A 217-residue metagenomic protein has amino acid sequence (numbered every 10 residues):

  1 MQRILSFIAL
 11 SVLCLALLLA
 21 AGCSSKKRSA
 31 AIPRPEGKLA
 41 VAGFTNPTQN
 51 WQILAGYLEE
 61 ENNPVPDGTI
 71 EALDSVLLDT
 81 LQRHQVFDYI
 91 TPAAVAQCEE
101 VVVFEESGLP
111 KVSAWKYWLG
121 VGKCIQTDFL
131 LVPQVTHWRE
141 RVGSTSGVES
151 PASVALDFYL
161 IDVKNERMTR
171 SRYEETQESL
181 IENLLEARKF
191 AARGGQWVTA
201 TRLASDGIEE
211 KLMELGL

Functional and structural regions predicted by a protein language model:
M1-S11: Bacterial N-terminal signal peptides that target proteins for export
A9-A20: Bacterial N-terminal signal peptides
C23-W51, V121-I125, V148-L217: C-terminal/domain-edge helix-coil "capping" segments
K26, K116-W118, R141-V142: Short structured motifs
P47-Q134, V163-S171, R202-L217: N-terminal segment of the mature soluble domain
W51, E140-T145: Extracytoplasmic/secreted cell-surface and envelope-processing proteins
G108, T145-G147: Outer-membrane beta-barrel domain signature
T136-W138, Y159: Short glycine-rich beta-strand segments
